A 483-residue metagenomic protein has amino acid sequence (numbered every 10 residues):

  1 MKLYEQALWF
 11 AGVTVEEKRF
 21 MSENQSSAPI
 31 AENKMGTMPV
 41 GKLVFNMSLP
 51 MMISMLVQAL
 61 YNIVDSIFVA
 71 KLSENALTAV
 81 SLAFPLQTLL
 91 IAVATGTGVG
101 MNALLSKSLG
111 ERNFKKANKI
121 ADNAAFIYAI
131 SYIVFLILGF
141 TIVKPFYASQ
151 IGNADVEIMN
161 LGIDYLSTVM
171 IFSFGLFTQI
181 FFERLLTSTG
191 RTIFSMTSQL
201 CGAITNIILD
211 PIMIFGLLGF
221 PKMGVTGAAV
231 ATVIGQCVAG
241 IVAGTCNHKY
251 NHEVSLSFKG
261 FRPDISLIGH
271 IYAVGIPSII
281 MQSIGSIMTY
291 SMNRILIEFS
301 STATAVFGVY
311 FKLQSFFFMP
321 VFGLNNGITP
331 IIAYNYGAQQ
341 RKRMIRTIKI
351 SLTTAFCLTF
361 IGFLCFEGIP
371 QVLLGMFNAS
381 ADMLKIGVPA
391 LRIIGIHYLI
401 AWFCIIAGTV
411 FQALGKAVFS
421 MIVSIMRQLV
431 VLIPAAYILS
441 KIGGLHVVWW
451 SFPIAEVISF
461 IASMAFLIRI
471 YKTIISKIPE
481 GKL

Functional and structural regions predicted by a protein language model:
K2-S48, L105-F174, P221-I276, I332-H397 (+1 more regions): Short alpha-helical transmembrane segments in multi-pass integral membrane proteins
M35-I67, K71-L72, T88-G100, L104 (+6 more regions): N-terminal transmembrane alpha-helices
N46, V69-T88, I120, V156-L161 (+5 more regions): Interfacial/gating helices of multi-pass transporter permease domains
N46-D65, T168, G202, G235-A239 (+4 more regions): Transmembrane helical elements of multi-pass membrane transporters/channels
L56, L60-T78, Y147-V156, I212-M223 (+5 more regions): Helix-terminus/linker motif at the lipid-water interface of multi-pass membrane proteins
L77-I137, L176-S195, V306-L364, G368-P370 (+1 more regions): Small-residue-rich hydrophobic transmembrane alpha-helices
L89-A92, L136, N206-P211, G240-G244 (+4 more regions): Hydrophobic transmembrane alpha-helices of multi-pass small-molecule transporters
G98, T168-T187, S195-A203, A228-A243 (+4 more regions): Short runs within selected transmembrane alpha-helices of multi-pass transporters and secretion channels
